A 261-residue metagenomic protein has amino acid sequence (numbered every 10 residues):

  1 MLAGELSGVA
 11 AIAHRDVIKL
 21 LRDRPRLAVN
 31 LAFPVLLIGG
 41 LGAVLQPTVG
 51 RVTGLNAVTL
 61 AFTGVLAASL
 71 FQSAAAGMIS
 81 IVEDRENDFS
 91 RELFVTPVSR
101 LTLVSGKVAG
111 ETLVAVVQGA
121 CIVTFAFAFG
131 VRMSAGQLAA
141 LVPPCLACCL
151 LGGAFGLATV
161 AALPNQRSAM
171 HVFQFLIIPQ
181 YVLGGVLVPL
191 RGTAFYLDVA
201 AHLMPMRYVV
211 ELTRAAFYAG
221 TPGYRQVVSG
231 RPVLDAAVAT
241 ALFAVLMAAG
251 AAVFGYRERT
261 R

Functional and structural regions predicted by a protein language model:
M1-F33: Aromatic- and glycine-rich beta-strand/loop motifs that create alpha-glucan
A11, R15-K19, D88-V95, P164 (+3 more regions): Short amphipathic alpha-helical coupling elements at transmembrane boundaries
R22-T48, V58-A75, V117-Q118, F175-V182 (+1 more regions): Hydrophobic alpha-helical transmembrane segments of multi-pass membrane transport/permease proteins
L36-L41, A57-F129: Hydrophobic alpha-helical transmembrane segments of multi-pass membrane transport proteins
L41-T48, V160-R207, E211: Transmembrane helix segments
R51-V52, R132, G185-V245: Membrane-interfacial helix-loop-helix junctions in multi-pass membrane proteins
R100, V104-Q174, I178-Q180, G230-T240 (+1 more regions): Alpha-helical transmembrane segments and their short interhelical loops
F254-R261: Short cytosolic juxtamembrane segments of multi-pass membrane proteins
